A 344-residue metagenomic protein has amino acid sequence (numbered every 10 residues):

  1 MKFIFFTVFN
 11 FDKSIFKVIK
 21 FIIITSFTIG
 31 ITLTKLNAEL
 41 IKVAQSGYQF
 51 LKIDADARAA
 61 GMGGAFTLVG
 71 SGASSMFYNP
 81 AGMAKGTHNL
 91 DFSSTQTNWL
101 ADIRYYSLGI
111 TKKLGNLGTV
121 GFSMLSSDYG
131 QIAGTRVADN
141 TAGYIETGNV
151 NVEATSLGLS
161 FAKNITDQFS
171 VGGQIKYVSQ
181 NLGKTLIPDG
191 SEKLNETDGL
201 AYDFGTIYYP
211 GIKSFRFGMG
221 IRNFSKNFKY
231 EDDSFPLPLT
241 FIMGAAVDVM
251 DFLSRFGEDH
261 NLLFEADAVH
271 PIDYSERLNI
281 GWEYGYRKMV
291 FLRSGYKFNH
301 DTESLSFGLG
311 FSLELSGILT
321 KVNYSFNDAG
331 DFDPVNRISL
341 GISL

Functional and structural regions predicted by a protein language model:
M1-Q49: Cleavable N-terminal export/targeting peptides
E39-L344: Subset of outer-membrane beta-barrel
